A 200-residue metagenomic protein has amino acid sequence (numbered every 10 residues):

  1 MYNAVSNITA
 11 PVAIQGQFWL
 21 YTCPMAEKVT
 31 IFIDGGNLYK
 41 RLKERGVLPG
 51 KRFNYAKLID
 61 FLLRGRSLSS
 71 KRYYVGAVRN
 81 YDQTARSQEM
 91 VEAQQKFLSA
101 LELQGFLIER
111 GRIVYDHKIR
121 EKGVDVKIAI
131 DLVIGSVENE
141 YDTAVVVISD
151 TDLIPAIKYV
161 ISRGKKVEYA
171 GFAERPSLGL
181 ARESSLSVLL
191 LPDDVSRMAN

Functional and structural regions predicted by a protein language model:
Y2-N3, T9-R120, K166: Domain-level signal for Mg2+-assisted phosphodiester chemistry and nucleotide/NA-binding surfaces in nucleic-acid
Q95, S99-N200: Nuclease catalytic cores that cleave nucleic-acid phosphodiester bonds, predominantly acidic two-metal-ion
